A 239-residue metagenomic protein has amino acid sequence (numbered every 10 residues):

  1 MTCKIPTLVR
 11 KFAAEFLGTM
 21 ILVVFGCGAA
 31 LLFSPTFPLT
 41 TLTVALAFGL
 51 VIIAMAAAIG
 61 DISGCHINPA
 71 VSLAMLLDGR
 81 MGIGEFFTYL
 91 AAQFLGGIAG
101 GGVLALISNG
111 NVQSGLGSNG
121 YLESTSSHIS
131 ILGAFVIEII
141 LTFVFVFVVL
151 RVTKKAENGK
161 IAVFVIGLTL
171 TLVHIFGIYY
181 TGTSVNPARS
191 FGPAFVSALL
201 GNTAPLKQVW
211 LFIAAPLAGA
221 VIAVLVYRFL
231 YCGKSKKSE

Functional and structural regions predicted by a protein language model:
M1-E239: Membrane-interface helix-loop junctions and terminal tails of multi-pass membrane proteins
